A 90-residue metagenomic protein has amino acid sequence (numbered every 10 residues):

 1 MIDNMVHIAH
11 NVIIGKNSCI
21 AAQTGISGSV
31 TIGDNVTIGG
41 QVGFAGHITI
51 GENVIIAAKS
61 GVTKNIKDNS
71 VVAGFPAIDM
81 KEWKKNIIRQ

Functional and structural regions predicted by a protein language model:
M1-D79: Structural signal for interior beta-strand "rungs" in well-ordered beta-sheet cores of soluble enzyme domains
A77-Q90: Terminal amphipathic alpha-helical/low-complexity segments used for targeting or macromolecular assembly
